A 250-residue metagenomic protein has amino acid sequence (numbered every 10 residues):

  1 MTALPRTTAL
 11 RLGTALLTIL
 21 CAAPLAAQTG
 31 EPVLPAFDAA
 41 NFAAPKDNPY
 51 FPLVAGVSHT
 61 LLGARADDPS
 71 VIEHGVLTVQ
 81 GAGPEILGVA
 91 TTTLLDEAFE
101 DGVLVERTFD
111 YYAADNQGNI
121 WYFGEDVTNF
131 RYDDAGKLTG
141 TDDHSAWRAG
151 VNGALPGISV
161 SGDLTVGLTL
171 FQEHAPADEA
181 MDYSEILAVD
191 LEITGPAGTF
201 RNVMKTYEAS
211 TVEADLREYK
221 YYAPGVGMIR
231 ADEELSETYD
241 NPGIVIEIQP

Functional and structural regions predicted by a protein language model:
T2-T14: Bacterial N-terminal signal peptides that target proteins for export
R11-A23: Bacterial N-terminal signal peptides
Q28-P250: Conserved functional acidic sites
